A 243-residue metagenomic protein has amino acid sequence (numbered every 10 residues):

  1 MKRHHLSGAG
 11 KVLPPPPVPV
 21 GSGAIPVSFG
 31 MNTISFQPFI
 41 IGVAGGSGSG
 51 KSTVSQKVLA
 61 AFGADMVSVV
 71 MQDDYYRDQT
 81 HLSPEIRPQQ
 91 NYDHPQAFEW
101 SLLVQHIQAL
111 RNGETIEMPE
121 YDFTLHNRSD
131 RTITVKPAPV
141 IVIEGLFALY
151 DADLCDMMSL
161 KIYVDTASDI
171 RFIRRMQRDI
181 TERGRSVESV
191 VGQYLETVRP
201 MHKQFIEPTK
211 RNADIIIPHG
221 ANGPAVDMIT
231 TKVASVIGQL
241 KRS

Functional and structural regions predicted by a protein language model:
K2-R3, L13, P26-I34, K136-P137 (+2 more regions): NTP-dependent small-molecule kinase module
S47: The conserved Walker
K51: Conserved lysine of the Walker
V54: Hydrophobic positions on the alpha1 helix immediately C-terminal to the Walker A/P-loop
D65-T80: Short beta-strand-centered segment that lines the nucleotide-binding/catalytic pocket of NTP-utilizing
H81-F123: Conserved nucleotide-sensing/catalytic segment adjacent to the nucleotide-binding pocket in NTP-handling enzymes
S129-R183: ATP-dependent NMP and nucleoside kinases share a basic, alpha-helical "lid"
